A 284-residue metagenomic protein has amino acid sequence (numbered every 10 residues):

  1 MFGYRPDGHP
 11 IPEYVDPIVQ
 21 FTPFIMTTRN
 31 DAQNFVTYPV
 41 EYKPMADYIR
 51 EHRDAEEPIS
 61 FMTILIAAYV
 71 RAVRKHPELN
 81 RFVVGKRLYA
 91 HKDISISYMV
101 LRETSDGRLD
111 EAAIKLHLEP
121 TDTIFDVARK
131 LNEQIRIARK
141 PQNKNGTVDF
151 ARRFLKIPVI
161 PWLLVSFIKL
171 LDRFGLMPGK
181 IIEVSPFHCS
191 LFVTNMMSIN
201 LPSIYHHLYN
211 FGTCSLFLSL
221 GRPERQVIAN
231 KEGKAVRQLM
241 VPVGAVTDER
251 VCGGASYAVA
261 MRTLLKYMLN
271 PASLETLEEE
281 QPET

Functional and structural regions predicted by a protein language model:
M1-T284: C-terminal catalytic/motor cores of large multi-domain enzyme assemblies
